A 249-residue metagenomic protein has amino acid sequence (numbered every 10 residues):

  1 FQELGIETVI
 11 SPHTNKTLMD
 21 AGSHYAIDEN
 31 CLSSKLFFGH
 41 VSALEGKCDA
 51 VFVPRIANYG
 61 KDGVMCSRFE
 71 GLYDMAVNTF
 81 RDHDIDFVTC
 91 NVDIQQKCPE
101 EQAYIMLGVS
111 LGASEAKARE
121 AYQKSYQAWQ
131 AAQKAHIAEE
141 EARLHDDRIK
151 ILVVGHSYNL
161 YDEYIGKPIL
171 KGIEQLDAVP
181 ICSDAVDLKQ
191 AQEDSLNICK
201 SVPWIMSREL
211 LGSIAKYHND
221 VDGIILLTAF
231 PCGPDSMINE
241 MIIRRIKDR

Functional and structural regions predicted by a protein language model:
Q2-R249: An N-terminal assembly and electron-transfer interface module characteristic of large anaerobic redox and radical
